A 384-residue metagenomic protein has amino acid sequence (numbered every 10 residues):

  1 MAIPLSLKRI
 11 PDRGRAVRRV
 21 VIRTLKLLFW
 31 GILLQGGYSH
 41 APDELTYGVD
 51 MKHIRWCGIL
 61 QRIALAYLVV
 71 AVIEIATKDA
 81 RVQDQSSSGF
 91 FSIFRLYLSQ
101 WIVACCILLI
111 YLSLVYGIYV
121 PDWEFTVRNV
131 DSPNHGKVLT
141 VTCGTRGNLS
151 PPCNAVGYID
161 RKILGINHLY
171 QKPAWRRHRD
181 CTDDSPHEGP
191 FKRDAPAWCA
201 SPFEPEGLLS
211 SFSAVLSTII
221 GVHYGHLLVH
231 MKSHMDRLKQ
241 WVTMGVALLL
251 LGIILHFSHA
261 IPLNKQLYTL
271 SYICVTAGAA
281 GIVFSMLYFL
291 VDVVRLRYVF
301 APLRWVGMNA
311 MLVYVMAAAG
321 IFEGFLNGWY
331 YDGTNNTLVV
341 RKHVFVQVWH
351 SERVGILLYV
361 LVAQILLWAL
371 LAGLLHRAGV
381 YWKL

Functional and structural regions predicted by a protein language model:
M1-L384: Alpha-helical transmembrane segments and their immediate juxtamembrane cytosolic regions
